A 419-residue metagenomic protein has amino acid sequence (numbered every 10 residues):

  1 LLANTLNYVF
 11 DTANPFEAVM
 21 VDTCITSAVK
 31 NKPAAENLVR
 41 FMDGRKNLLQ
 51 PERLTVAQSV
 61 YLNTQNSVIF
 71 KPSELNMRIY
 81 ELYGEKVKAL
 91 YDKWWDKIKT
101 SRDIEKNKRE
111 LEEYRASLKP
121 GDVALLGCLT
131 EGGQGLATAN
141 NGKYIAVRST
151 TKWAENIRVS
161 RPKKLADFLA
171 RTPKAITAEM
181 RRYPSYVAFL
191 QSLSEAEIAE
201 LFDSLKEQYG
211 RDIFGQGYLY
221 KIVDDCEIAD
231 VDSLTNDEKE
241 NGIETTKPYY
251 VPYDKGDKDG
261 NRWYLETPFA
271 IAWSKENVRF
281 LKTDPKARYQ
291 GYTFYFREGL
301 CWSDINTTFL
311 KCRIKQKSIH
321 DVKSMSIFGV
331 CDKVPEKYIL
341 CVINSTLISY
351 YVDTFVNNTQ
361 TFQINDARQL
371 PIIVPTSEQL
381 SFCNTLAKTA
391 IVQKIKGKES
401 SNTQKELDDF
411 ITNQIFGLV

Functional and structural regions predicted by a protein language model:
L1-L234, K239, F280-K282, K317-S324 (+3 more regions): Signature of N6-adenine DNA methyltransferases within the class I
D11-T12, A28-V29, S303-I305, I373-P375 (+1 more regions): Generic beta-strand/beta-sheet core signal
A18, T354-F355, T359, K398-K405: Short, glycine/acidic-rich hinge or "gate" loops at secondary-structure transitions that mediate conformational
I25-S27, Y253, A272, C301 (+2 more regions): Structured core elements
L90-Y91, W95, R102, R115-E131 (+2 more regions): Non-catalytic DNA-recognition/assembly elements of restriction-modification systems
N140-I145, E266-F269, D353-N358, V419: Short coil/turn segments at secondary-structure boundaries
D203-K317: Flexible, glycine/threonine-enriched loop-and-boundary segments that flank and lead into catalytic domains of large
T293, S303-P371, T376-S381, T385-T389 (+1 more regions): Basic, amphipathic alpha-helical recognition segments used for DNA target recognition
